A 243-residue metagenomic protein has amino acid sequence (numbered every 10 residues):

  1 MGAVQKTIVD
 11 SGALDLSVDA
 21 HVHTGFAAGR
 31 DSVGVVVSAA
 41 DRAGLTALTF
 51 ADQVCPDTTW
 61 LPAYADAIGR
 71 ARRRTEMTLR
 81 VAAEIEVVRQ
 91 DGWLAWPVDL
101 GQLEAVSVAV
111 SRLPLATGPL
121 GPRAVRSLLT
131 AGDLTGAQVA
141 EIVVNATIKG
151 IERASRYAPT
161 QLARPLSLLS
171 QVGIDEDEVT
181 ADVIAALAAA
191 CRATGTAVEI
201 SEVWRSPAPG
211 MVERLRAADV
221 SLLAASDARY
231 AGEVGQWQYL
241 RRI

Functional and structural regions predicted by a protein language model:
M1-L16, F26-A47, V54-V81, Q102-S111 (+6 more regions): Metal-centered catalytic cores of metalloenzymes
G2-A20, V33, A95-G101, V172-I243: Charged catalytic cores and adjacent phosphate/nucleic-acid-binding surfaces used for phosphate/nucleic-acid chemistry
L16-A27, F50-Q53, L162-S167, S226-Y230: Histidine-centered catalytic micro-motifs
V22-T24, C55, L134-A137, G173-D175 (+1 more regions): Short, contiguous strand/loop micro-motifs
F26, P56-T58, V87-V88, L169-G173 (+2 more regions): Short, small-residue-enriched loops and turns at beta-alpha junctions that line or gate enzyme active sites
L48-T49, R80, E199, L223: A local structural micro-motif
T49-F50, S107, A163, E199: Conserved beta-strand positions in the central sheet of alpha/beta enzyme cores
L61-A193: Extended substrate/RNA-proximal surfaces in nucleic-acid metabolism proteins
